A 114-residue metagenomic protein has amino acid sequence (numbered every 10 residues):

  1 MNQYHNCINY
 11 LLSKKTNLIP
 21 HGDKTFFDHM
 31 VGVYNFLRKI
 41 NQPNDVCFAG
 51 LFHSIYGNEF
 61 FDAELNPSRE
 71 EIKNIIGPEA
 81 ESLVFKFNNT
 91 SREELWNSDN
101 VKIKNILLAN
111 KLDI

Functional and structural regions predicted by a protein language model:
M1-I114: Metal-dependent phosphohydrolase cores
